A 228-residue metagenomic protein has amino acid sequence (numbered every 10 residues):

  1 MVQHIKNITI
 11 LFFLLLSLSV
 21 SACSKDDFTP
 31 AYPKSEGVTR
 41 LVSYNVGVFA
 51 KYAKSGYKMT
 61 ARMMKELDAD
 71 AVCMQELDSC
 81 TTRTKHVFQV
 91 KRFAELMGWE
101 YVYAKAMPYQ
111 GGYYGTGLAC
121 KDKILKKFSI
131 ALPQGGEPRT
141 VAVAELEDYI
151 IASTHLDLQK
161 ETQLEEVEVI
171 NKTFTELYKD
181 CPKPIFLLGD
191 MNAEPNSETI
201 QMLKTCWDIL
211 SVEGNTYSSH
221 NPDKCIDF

Functional and structural regions predicted by a protein language model:
M1-I10: Bacterial N-terminal signal peptides that target proteins for export
T9-S19: Bacterial N-terminal signal peptides
D26-K54, K183-P184: Mobile, glycine- and charge-enriched loop segments and immediately flanking short secondary-structure elements within
D27-P33, A53, A71, L77-Y149: Structured beta-strand-rich core segments of catalytic domains in phosphoester-bond hydrolases
V38-A50, F128, V143-D157: Active-site-proximal beta-strand elements of phosphoester/diester hydrolases
T39-V46, T60-K85, I151-T154, I170-I200: Active-site beta-strand/loop signature of hydrolases that rely on acidic residues for catalysis
K85-H86, W99-L118, E137, D180-F186 (+1 more regions): Active site of divalent-metal-dependent phosphoester/diester hydrolases
